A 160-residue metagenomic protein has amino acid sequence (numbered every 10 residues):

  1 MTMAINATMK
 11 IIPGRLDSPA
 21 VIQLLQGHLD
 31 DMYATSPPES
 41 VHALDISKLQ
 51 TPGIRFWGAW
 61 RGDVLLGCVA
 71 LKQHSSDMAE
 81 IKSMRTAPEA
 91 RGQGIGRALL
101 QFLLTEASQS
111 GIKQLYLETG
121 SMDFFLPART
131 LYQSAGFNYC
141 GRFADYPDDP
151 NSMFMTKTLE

Functional and structural regions predicted by a protein language model:
M1-M3: N-terminal amphipathic/basic-hydrophobic helices that include classical n-h-c signal peptides and signal-anchor
I5-N6, P13-D17, K113-A135, C140-E160: C-terminal "cap" of GNAT-fold acetyltransferases
N6-M78, K82, A87, L100-Q101 (+4 more regions): Acetyl-CoA-dependent GNAT
D63, G67, G94-G96, G136: Conserved phosphate-binding and hydrolysis motifs of nucleotide-dependent enzymes
M84, E89, G120-M122: Short strand-loop junctions, especially beta-strand C-caps/beta-turns that link beta-sheets to coils or alpha-helices
T86, G92-T105, T130-S134: Conserved acetyl-CoA-binding loop-helix of GNAT-fold acetyltransferases
Q93, S110-K113: Short coil/turn segments at alpha/beta junctions that flank glycine-rich nucleotide-binding fingerprints
